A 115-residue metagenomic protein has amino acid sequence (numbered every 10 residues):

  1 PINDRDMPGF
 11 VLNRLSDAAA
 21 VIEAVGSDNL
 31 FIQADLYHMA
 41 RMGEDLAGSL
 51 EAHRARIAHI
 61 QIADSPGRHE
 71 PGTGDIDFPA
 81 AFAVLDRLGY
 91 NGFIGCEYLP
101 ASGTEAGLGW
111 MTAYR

Functional and structural regions predicted by a protein language model:
P1-I2, Y98: Residue-level "edge-of-site" marker
N3-F10: Surface-exposed cleft-lining segments at the edges of enzyme active sites
L12-A34, H38-R115: Histidine-acidic metal/acid-base catalytic patches
